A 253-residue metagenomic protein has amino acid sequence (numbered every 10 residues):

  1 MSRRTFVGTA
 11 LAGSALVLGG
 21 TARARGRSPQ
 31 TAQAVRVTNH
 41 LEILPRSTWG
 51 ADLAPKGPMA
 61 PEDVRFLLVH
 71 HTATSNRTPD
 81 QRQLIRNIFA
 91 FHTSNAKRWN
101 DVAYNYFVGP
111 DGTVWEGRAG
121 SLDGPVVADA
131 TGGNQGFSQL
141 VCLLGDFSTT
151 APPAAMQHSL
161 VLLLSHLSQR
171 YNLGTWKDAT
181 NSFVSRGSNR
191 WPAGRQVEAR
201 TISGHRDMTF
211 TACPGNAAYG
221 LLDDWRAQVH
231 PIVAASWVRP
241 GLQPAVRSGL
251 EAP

Functional and structural regions predicted by a protein language model:
S2, A10-L11, A15-G20, R27-P61 (+6 more regions): Basic/polar, cationic surfaces and motifs that engage anionic cell-wall and phosphate/carboxylate ligands
P61-K97: Active-site acidic/histidine clusters and adjacent loop/turn architecture that either coordinate catalytic ions
D80, V126-D129: A short, polar/proline- and glycine-enriched secondary-structure boundary/capping micro-motif
W99, A130-N134: Short, conserved, surface-exposed binding loops centered on an aromatic residue
D101-A103: Short secondary-structure junction motifs
